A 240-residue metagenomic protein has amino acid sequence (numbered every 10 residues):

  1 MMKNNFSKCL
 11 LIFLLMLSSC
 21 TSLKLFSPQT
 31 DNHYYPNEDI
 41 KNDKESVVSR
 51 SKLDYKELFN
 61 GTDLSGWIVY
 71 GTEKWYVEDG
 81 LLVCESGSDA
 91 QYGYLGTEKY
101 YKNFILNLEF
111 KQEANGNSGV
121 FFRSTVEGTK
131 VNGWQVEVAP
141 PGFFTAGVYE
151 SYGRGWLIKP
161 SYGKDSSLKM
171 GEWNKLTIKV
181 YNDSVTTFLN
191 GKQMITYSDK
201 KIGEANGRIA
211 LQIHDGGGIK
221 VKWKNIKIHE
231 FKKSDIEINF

Functional and structural regions predicted by a protein language model:
N4-I12: Sec-dependent signal peptide recognition, specifically the positively charged N-region followed immediately by
L23-F240: Carbohydrate-interacting regions of secretory-pathway proteins
